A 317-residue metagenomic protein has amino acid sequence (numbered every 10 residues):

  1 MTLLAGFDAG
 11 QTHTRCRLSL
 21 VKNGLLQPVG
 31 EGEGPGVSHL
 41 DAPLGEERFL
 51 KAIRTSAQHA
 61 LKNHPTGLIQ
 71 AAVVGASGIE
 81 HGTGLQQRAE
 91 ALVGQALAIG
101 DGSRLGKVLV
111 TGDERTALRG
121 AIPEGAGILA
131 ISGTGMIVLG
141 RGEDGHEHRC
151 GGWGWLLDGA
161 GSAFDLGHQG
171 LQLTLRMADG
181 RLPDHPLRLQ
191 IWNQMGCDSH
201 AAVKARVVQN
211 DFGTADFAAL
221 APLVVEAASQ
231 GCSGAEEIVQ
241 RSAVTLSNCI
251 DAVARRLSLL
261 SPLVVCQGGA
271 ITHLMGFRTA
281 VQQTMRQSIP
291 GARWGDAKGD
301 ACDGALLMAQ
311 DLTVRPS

Functional and structural regions predicted by a protein language model:
M1-I69, G120-I128, L173-S317: ATP-binding/phosphotransfer module of carbohydrate and carboxylate kinases, centering on a glycine-rich
T12, G78-I79, T134-I137: Short glycine-rich anion-binding loops that position phosphate/pyrophosphate groups of nucleotides and phosphorylated
S38, A57-A96, G100, L109-V110 (+1 more regions): Short beta-strand-loop/turn "lid" adjacent to the catalytic site in phosphate-handling enzymes
H39-L40, G78-E80, G152-A160, G291-D296: A short glycine/serine-rich beta->alpha loop
E80-G82, T116-L118, I137-V138, I271-L274: Short, active-site-adjacent cap segments at secondary-structure transitions
G94-S103, H146-G154, T284-R293: Glycine/charged-rich beta-loop-alpha catalytic/anionic-binding loops adjacent to active sites
I99-L129, G140-H148: Active-site neighborhood for divalent-cation/phosphate handling
G125-M177, R181: Glycine-rich phosphate-binding loop of actin/hexokinase-like ATP-binding domains
